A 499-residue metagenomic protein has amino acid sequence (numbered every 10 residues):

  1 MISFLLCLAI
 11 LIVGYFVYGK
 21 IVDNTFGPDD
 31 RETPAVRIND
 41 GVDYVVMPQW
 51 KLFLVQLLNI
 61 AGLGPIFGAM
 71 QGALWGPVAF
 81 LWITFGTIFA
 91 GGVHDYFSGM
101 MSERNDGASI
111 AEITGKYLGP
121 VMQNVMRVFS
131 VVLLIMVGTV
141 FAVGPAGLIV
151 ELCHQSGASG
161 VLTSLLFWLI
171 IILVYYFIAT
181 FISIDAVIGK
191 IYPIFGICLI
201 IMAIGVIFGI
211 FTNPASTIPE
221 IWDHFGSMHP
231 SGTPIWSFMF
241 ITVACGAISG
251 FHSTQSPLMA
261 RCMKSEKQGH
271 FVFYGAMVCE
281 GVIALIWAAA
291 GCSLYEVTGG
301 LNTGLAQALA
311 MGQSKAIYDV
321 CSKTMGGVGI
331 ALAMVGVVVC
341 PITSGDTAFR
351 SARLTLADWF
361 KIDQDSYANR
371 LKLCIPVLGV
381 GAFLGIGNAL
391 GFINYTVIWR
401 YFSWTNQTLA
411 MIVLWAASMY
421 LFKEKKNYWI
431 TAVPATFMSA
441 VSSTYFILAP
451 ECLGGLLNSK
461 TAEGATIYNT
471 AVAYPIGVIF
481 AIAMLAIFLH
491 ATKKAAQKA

Functional and structural regions predicted by a protein language model:
M1-G19, G72-S102, A111, I330 (+1 more regions): Extracellular loop-to-transmembrane helix junctions
A9-G27, F129, P145-I149, L165-T212 (+2 more regions): Membrane-interface loop-to-helix entry segments
I10-I66: Membrane-interface "cap" regions at the ends of multi-pass membrane proteins
I10-L11, Y15, Q56, A90-D106 (+5 more regions): Helix-loop-helix module between adjacent transmembrane segments
I38-K51, L57, E103-L134, Y318-I330 (+2 more regions): Transmembrane-helix boundary/entry motifs in multi-pass membrane transporters
M47-G64, I207-A215, F225-W287, L332-S344: Hydrophobic, membrane-embedded alpha-helices of multi-pass small-molecule transporters
G138-S156, T163, F167-W168, T180 (+3 more regions): Hydrophobic alpha-helical segments and their helix-loop junctions in multi-pass secondary transporters
I210-I221, G275-D319, A389-I393: Extracellular/periplasmic helix-exit of transmembrane alpha-helices
